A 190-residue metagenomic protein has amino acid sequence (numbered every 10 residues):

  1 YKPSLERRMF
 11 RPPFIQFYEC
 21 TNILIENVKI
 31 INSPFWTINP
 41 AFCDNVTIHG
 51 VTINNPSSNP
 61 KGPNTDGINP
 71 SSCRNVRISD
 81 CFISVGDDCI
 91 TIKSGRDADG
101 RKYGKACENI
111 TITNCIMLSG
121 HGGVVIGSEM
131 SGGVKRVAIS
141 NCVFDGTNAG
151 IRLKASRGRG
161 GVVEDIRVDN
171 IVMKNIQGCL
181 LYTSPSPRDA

Functional and structural regions predicted by a protein language model:
Y1-T21, W36-C43, P70, G158-R159 (+2 more regions): Extracellular beta-strand-rich solenoid/capping regions of secreted or surface-exposed proteins that bind or remodel
M9-R11, N32, G62: Residues that act as N-cap/strand-start positions at coil-to-secondary-structure junctions
F14, T37, T65-G67, C89-T91 (+3 more regions): Structural detector of coil-to-beta-strand junctions
T21-I31, D44-S57, D66, S72-D88 (+5 more regions): Right-handed parallel beta-helix
N59-P60, S131-G133, R159-G160: Short glycine/serine/proline-enriched coil/turn segments at secondary-structure junctions
G95-D97, G127-E129, S156: Active-site beta-loop-alpha junctions enriched in small/polar residues
I151, G161-E164, I176-L181: Extended hydrophobic-aromatic, low-complexity segments
Y182-A190: Single conserved hydrophobic/aromatic residue that forms the stacking wall/gate of nucleotide- or nucleobase-binding
